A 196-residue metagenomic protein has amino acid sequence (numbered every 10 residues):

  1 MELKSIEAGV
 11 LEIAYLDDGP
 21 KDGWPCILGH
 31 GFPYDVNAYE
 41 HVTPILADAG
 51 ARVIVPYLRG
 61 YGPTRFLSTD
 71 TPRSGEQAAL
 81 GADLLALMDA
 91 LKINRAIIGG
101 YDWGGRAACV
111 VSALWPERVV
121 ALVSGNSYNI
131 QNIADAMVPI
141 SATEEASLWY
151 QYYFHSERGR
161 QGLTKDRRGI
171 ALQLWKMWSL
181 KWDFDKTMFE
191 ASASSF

Functional and structural regions predicted by a protein language model:
M1-K4: A domain-start/cap signature at the N-terminus of enzymes
E7, A51-P56, I98, V110: Peripheral/terminal regions associated with large enzymatic or DNA-binding modules
A8-D18: A short loop-to-beta-strand scaffold at the N-terminal edge of the catalytic core in hydrolase folds
E12-I13, P25, Y61-R95, G99 (+1 more regions): Flexible "cap/lid" subdomain of the alpha/beta-hydrolase fold that forms the substrate-access gate
L16-F66, L87: Conserved HGGG/HGGXW glycine-rich cap/lid loop of the alpha/beta-hydrolase fold
